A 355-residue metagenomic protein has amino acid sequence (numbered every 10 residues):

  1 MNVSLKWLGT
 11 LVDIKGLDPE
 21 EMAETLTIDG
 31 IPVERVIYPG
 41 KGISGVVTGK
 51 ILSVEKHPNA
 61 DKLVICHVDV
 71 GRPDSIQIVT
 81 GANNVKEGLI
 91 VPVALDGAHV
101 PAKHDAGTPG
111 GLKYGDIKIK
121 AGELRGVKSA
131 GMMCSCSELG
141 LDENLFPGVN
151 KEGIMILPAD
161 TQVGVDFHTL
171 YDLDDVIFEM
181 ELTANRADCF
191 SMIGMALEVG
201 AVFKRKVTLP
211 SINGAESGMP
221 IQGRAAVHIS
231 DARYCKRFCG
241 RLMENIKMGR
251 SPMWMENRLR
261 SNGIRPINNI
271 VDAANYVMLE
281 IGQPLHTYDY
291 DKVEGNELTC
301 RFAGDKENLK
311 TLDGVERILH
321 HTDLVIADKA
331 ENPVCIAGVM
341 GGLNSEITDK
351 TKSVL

Functional and structural regions predicted by a protein language model:
M1-M219, T348: Phosphate-backbone binding interfaces of nucleic-acid-interacting proteins
L5, L11, E24, V64 (+2 more regions): Glycine/proline-enriched, intrinsically flexible loops and inter-domain linkers
L11-V12, I78, I119, E123 (+6 more regions): Hydrophobic alpha-helical scaffolding
K50-I78, E256, A274-I347: Conserved mixed alpha/beta core segments that line enzyme active sites in large multi-domain catalysts
I76-Q77, I90-P92, A130-M132, K206 (+6 more regions): Structural motif
I78, E87-L89, P101-H104, D142-N144 (+8 more regions): Short helix/loop capping segments that flank catalytic or ligand/cofactor-binding pockets
A82-V85, G122-R125, T169-L170, E198-V199 (+6 more regions): A general structural signal for short secondary-structure junctions and capping/turn motifs
S137-E138, N144-N150, I154-D160, N185 (+3 more regions): Conserved catalytic alpha/beta cores of large enzymes that bind or transform nucleotide phosphates and polynucleotides
